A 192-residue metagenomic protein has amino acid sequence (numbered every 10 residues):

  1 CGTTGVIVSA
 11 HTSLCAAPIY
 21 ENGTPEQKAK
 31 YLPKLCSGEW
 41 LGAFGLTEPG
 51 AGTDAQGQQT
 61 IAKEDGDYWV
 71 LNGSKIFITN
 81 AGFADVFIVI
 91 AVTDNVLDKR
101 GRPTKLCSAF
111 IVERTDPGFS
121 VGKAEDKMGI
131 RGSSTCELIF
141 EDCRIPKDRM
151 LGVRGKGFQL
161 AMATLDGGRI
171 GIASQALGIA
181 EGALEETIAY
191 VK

Functional and structural regions predicted by a protein language model:
C1-A29, P33-E39, T79-V86: Internal helix-loop-helix
G38-L46: A short, Trp-centered hydrophobic/proline-enriched beta-strand micro-motif
G45-P49, N72: Cysteine-centered functional microenvironments
G50-T53, F77-N80, R100-R102, K127-S134: Short Gly/Pro-enriched turn/cap motifs at secondary-structure boundaries
T60-K63: A structural signal for short hydrophobic beta-strand segments in well-ordered beta-sheet cores
N72-V121: A short core secondary-structure module
F119-K192: Glycine-rich beta->alpha junctions and the first turn(s) of the following alpha-helix
